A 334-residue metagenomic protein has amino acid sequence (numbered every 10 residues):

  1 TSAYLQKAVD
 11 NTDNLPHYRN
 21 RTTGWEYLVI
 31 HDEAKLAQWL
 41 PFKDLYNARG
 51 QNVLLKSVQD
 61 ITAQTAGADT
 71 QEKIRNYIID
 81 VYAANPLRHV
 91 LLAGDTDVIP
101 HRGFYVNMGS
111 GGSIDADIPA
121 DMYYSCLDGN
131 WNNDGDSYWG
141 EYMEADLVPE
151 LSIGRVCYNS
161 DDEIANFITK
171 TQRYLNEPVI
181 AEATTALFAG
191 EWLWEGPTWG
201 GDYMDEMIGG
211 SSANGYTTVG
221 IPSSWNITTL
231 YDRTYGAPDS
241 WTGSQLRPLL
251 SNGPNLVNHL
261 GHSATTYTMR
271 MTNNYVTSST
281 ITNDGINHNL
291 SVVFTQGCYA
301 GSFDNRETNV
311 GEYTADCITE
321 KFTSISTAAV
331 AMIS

Functional and structural regions predicted by a protein language model:
T1-S334: Cysteine-dependent hydrolase recognition
